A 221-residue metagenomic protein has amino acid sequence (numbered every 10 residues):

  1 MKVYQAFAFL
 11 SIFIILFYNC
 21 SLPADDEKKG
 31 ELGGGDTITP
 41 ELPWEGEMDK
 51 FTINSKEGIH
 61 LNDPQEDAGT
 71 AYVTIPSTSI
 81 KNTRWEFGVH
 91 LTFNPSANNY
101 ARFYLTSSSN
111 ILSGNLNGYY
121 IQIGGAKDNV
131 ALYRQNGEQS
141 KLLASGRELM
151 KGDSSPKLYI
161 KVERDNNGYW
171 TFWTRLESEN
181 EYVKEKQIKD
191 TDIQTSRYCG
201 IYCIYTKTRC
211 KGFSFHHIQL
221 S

Functional and structural regions predicted by a protein language model:
M1-N19: Sec-dependent bacterial lipoprotein signal peptides
I15-G46, K50, D192: Bacterial Sec-dependent N-terminal signal peptides
D63-L132: Secretory/extracellular carbohydrate-interaction modules and structurally similar beta-sandwich "look-alikes"
R84-T92, Y104, Y159-D165, W173 (+2 more regions): Residues within well-ordered beta-strands of beta-sheet-rich folds
F87, G152-Q187: Carbohydrate-binding surfaces in secreted/extracellular proteins
Y104-S109, Y133-Q135, F172-E177, I204: Predominantly extracellular/luminal cell-surface or secreted proteins
Q135-Y159: Short, aromatic/His-centered strand-loop micro-motif at the edge of beta-sheets
K186-S221: Ligand-recognition surfaces built from glycine- and aromatic
